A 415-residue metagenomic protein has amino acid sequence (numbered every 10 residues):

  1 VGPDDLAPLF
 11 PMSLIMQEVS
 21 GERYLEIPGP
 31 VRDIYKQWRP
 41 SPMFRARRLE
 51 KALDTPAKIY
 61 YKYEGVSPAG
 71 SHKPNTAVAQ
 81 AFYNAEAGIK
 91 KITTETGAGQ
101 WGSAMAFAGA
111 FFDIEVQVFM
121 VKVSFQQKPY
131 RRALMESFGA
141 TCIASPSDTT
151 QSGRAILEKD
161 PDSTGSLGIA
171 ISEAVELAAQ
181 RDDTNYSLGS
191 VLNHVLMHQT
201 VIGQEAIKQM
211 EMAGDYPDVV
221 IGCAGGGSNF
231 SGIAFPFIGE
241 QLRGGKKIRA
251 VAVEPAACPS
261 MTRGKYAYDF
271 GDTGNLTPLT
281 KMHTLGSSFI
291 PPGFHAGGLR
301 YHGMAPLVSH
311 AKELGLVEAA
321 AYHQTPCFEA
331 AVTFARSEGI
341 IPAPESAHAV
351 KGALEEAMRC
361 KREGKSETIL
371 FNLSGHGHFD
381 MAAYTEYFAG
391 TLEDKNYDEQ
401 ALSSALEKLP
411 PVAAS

Functional and structural regions predicted by a protein language model:
V1-I89: Positively charged, low-complexity intrinsically disordered leader regions
Y24-E26, I156-H194, I202, G214 (+3 more regions): Active-site/ligand-binding loops adjacent to catalytic centers
P42, Y61, K73, Q80 (+11 more regions): Buried hydrophobic positions in well-ordered alpha/beta secondary-structure cores of metabolic enzymes
Y63-T76, I92-W101, L192-V195, I221-G226 (+4 more regions): Active-site nucleophile and cofactor-binding loops and adjacent substrate-binding regions of central metabolic enzymes
T76, A87-V123, Y216-F230, A250-V251 (+1 more regions): A short, small-residue-rich loop immediately preceding and capping a beta-strand
A79-I89, S103-E115, E136-S137, A234-G244 (+1 more regions): Alpha-helix C-terminal capping segments
T93, W101-T164, S260-F270, M381-A389: Active-site-proximal loop->helix
A224-G232, Q324-F388: Claisen-condensing/thiolase-fold acyl-transfer catalytic domains that form or cleave C-C bonds in fatty acid
